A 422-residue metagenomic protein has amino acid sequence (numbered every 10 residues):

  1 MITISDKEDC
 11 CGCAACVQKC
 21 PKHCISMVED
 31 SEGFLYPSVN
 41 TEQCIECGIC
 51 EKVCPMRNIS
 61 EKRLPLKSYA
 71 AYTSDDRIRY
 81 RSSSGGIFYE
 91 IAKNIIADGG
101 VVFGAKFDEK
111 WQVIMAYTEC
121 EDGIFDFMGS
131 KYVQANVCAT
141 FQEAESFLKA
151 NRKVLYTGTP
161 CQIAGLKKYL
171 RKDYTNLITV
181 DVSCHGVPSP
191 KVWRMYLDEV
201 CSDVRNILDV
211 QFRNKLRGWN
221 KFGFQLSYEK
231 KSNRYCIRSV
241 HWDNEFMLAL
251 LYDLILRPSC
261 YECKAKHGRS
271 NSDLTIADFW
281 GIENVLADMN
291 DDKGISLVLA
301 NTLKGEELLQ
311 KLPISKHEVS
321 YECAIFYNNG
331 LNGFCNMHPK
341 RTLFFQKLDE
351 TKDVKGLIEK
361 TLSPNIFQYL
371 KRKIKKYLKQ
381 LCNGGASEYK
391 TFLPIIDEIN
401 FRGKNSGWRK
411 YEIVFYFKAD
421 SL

Functional and structural regions predicted by a protein language model:
M1-K7, S38-E42, D243-L251: Short, intrinsically disordered, charge-biased short linear motifs at domain edges
I2-I4, A15-S38, I49-P65, D273-L274: Iron-sulfur cluster-binding cysteine motifs and their immediate structural context in ferredoxin-like electron-transfer
E8-H23, I45-R57, T159-G165, L256-G268: Local cysteine-cluster metal-coordination motifs and their immediate loop/turn environment, predominantly Fe-S cluster
E42-A150, F326-P339, E350-I358: Flanking helices and flexible, charged tails adjoining ferredoxin-like Fe-S electron-transfer domains in multi-subunit
S82-G86, E109, Y156-L166, G186-P188: Gly/Ser/Thr-rich loops at beta-strand to alpha-helix junctions that form or flank small-molecule/cofactor-binding
D98-V101, R205-L422: Long, compositionally biased charged/polar accessory segments in the mid-to-C-terminal portions of proteins
K167-I178, L197-S202: Short, surface-exposed basic-aromatic patches at helix termini and helix-loop junctions that form
I178-E199: Short, flexible loop segments at boundaries between secondary-structure elements
